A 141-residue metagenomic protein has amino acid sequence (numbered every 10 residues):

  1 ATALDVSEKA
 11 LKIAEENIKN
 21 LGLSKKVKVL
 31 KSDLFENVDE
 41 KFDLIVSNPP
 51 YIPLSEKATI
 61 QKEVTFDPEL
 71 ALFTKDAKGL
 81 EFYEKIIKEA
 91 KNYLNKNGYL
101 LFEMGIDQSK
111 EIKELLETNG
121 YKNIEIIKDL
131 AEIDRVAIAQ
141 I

Functional and structural regions predicted by a protein language model:
A1-K57, K85: Conserved SAM/SAH cofactor-binding pocket of Class I
G22, T65-D67, E132: Short, solvent-exposed coil/turn segments
Y51-F82: Mobile active-site "lid"/loop adjacent to the S-adenosyl-L-methionine
A77-Q140: Conserved Class I SAM-dependent methyltransferase catalytic core
